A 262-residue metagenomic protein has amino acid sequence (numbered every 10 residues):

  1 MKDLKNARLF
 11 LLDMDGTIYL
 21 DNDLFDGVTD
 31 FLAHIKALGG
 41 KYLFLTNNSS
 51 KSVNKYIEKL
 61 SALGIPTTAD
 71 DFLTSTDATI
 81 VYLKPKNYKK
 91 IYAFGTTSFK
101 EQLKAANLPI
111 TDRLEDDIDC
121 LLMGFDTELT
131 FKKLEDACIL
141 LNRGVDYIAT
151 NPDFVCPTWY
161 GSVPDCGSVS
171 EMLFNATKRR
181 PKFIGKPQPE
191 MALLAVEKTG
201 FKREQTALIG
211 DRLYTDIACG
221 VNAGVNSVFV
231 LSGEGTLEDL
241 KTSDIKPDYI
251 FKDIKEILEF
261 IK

Functional and structural regions predicted by a protein language model:
K2-L12, Y19-L38, N54-L73, I80-K262: Asp-based, Mg2+/Mn2+-dependent phosphohydrolase catalytic module
K41: N-terminal phosphate-binding loop and flanking beta/alpha elements of the actin-like ATPase fold
N48: Conserved phosphate/oxyanion-binding catalytic-loop motifs
